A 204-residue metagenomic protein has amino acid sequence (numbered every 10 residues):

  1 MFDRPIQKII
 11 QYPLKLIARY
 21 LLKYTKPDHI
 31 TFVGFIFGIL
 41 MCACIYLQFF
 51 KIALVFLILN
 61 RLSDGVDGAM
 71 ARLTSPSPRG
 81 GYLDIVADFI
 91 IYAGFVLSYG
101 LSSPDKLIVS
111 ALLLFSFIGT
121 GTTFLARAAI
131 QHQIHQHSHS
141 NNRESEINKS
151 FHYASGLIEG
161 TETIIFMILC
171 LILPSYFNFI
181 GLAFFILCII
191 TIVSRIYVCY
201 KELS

Functional and structural regions predicted by a protein language model:
M1-A18, V86-S204: A feature for the membrane-embedded catalytic helix bundles of lipid/isoprenoid biosynthetic enzymes
M1-K23, L59-S75: Cytosolic-side membrane-entry/anchor segment at the start of a transmembrane helix
L21-L22, H29, L157: Short secondary-structure boundary/capping segments within folded domains
T25-F37, E162, L169: The first (N-terminal) embedded transmembrane alpha-helix
T31-R79, L112-S116, Y176-I189: Membrane-embedded alpha-helical segments that form the functional core of polytopic membrane enzymes, especially those
G81-L83: Membrane-interface alpha-helices at helix entry/exit sites of multi-pass transporters
